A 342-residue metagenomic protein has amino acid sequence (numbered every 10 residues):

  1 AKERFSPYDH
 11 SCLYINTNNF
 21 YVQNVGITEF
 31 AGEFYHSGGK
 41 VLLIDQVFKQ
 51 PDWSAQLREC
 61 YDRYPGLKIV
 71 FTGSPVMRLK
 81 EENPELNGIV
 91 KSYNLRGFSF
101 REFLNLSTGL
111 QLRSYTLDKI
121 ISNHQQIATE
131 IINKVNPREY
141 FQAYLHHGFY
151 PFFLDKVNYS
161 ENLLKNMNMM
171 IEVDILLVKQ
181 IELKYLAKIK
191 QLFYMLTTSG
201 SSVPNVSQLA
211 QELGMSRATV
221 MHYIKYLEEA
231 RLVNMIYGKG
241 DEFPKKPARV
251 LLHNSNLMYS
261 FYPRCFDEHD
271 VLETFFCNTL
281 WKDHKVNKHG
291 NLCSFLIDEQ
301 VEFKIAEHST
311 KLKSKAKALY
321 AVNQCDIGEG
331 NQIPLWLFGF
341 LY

Functional and structural regions predicted by a protein language model:
A1-D9: P-loop NTPase Walker A phosphate-binding motif
D9-V41: Short glycine-rich substrate-engagement loop in P-loop NTPases that contacts/grips substrate
Y35-W53: Conserved P-loop NTPase "ATPase switch" module shared by AAA+ and STAND
L43, K68-S74, N94: Structural recognition of the conserved hydrophobic beta-strand(s) that form the central parallel beta-sheet of P-loop
F48-V70: Conserved Walker B catalytic segment
S74, E82-A187, F193: Interdomain motor-coupling "hinge/lid" segment immediately C-terminal to the ATP-binding subdomain of NTP-driven enzymes
F152-H289: Accessory nucleic acid-recognition modules appended to NTPase machines
F276, L280, C293-S309: Conserved catalytic cores of phosphodiester-cleaving nucleases, focusing on short active-site segments
